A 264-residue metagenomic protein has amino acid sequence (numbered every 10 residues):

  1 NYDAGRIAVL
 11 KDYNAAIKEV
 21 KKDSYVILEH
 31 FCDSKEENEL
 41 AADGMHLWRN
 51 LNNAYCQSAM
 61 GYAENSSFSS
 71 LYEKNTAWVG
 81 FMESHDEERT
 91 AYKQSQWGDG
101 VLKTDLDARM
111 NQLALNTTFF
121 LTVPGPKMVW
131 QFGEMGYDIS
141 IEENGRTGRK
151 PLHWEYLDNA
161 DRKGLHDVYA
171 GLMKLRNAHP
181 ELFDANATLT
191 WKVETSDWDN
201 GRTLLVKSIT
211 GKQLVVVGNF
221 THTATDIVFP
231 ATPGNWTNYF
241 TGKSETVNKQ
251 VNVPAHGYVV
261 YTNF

Functional and structural regions predicted by a protein language model:
N1-E87, T118-T122, G133-K212, T221-G234 (+2 more regions): Active-site-proximal helices and loops of the catalytic beta/alpha 8
Y92-L106, R146-L152: A solvent-exposed, charged loop/short amphipathic helix patch at secondary-structure junctions
L113-A114: Conserved interdomain hinge at the start of the Helicase C-terminal
K127-G133: Active-site regions of oxyanion-processing enzymes, predominantly non-cytosolic
V216-G218: Short edge beta-strand/loop segments characteristic of extracellular beta-sandwich folds
T237-V251: Solvent-exposed beta-strand/loop surfaces of large extracellular or lumenal domains
V247-F264: C-terminal beta-strand-rich structural cap/linker in extracellular carbohydrate-active enzymes
